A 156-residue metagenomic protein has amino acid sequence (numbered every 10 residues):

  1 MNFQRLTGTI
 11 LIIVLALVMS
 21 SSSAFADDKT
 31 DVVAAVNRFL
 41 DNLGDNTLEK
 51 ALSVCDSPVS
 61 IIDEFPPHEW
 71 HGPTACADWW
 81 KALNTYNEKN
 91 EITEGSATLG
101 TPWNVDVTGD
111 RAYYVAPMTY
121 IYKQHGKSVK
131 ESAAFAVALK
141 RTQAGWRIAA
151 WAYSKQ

Functional and structural regions predicted by a protein language model:
M1-L11: Bacterial N-terminal signal peptides that target proteins for export
L11-I13, L17-V54: Short, low-complexity N-terminal intrinsically disordered segments enriched in polar/charged residues
A26, R38-D41, I62-E69, H125: Second-shell loop/turn segments in exported
F39, K50-L52, V59, G72 (+3 more regions): Hydrophobic pocket/interface hotspot
C55, F65-P66, A116-Y120, A152: A mature extracytoplasmic/lumenal domain signature
S60-H71, E88-E91, V107: A short gly/proline-enriched turn/hairpin at secondary-structure junctions
A77-H125: Surface-exposed, charged secondary-structure patches
K130-Q156: Short beta-strand edge/turn micro-motifs at domain boundaries
